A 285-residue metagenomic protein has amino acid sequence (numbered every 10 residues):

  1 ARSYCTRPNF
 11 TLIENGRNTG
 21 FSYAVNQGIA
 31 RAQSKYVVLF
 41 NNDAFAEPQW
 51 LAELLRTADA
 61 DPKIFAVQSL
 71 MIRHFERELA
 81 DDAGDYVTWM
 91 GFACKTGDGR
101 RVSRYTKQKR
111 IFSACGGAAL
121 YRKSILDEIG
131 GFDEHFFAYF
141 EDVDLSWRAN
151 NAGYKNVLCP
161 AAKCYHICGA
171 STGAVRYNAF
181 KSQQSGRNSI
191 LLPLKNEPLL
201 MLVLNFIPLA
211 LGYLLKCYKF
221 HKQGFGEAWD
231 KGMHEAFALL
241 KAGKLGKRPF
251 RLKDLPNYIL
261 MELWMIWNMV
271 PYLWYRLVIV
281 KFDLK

Functional and structural regions predicted by a protein language model:
A1-R17: Acidic donor-binding segment of Leloir-type glycosyltransferases
E14-A32, N42: Glycine-rich, basic loop-to-helix element that forms the pyrophosphate-binding segment of sugar-nucleotide handling
V37: Short aromatic/hydrophobic "clamp" motif used to bind/position activated sugar donors
A44-V87: Conserved donor NDP-sugar-binding/catalytic core segment of glycosyltransferases
L54, F112-K163: A short, conserved alpha-helix in the catalytic core of glycosyltransferases
A80, F92-A93, R100-S124, V143-L145 (+1 more regions): A recurrent flexible, glycine/aromatic-enriched loop bordering the glycosyltransferase active site that acts as
A162, V175-L202, Q223-G243: Catalytic core of nucleotide-sugar-dependent glycosyltransferases
L202-K285: Non-catalytic, C-terminal membrane-associated alpha-helical segments of glycosyltransferases
